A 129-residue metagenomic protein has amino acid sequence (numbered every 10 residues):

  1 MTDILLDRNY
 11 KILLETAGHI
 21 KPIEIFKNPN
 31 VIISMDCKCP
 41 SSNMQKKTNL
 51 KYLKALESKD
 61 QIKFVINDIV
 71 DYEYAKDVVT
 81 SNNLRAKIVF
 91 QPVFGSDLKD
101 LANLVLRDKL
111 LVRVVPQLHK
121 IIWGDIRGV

Functional and structural regions predicted by a protein language model:
M1-V129: Conserved AdoMet/S-adenosylmethionine-binding subsite of the radical SAM
